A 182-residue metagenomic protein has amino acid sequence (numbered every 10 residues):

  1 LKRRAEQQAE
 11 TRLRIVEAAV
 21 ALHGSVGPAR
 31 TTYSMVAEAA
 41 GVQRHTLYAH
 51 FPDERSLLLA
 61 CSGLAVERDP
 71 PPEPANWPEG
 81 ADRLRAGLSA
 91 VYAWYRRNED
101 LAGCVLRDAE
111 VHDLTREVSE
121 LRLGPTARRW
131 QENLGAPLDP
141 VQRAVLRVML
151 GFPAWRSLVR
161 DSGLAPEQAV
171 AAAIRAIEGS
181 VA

Functional and structural regions predicted by a protein language model:
L1-V26, R30-V42, H50, R55-S56: Basic, helix-initiating cap at the start of DNA-binding domains
R14, A18-V26, P72-E73, L101 (+2 more regions): Solvent-exposed, amphipathic alpha-helical segments
A21-S25, T31, L59-G87: Amphipathic alpha-helical linker/stalk segments
H45: Key DNA-contact positions within bacterial/archaeal DNA-binding proteins
H50, A60, A172: Residues in the recognition helix of alpha-helical DNA-binding motifs
F51, R107-H112, M149-F152: Short helix-capping/turn signature of helix-turn-helix
S89, A93-L106, V111-A144, V170-V181: Amphipathic alpha-helical packing segments from all-alpha helical-bundle domains
E132, R143-P166, G179-A182: Amphipathic C-terminal alpha-helical segment
